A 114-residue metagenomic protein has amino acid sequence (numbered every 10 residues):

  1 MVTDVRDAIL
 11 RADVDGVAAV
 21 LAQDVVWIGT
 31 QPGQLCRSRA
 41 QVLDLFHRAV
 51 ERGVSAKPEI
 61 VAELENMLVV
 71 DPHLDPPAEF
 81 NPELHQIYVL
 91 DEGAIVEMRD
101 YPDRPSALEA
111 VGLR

Functional and structural regions predicted by a protein language model:
M1-R114: C-terminal and inter-domain tail/linker signature
